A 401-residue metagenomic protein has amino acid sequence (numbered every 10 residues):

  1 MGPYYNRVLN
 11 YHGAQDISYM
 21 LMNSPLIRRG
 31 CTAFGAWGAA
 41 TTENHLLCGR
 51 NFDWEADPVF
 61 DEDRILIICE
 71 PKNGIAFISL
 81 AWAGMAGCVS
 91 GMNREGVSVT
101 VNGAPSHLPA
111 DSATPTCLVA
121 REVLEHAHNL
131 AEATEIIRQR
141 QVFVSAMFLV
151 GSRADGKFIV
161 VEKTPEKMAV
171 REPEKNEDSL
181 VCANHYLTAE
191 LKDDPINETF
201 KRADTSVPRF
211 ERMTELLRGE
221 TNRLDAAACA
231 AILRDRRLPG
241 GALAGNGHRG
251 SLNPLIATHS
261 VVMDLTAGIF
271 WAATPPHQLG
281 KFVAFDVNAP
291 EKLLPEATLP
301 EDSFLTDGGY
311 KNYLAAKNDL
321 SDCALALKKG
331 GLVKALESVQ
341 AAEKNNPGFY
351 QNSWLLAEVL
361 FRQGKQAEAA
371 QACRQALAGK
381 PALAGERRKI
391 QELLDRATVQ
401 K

Functional and structural regions predicted by a protein language model:
M1-H128, R218, R223-V339, K344-W354 (+2 more regions): N-terminal mature-domain region immediately after signal-peptide cleavage in secreted/organellar precursors
M1-Y11, V123-H126, E135-I136, V150-R153 (+1 more regions): N-terminal leader/propeptide and maturation segments of large enzyme subunits in energy/redox metabolism and hydrolases
E43, G156-V160, F282, E368: Short, mixed charged/polar active-site loops that provide acid/base catalysis or chelate metal/phosphate cofactors
A81-S90, R94-V99, P105-P109, L118 (+1 more regions): Structured soluble/peripheral alpha/beta segments that form catalytic or ligand/cofactor-binding pockets
I159-K192: A cross-kingdom feature marking charged/low-complexity
P239, F349, A367, L383-A384 (+1 more regions): Alpha-solenoid repeat scaffolds
G348-N352, A378-E392: Boundary/linker segments of alpha-helical solenoid repeat arrays
Q366-A384: TPR/TPR-like (Sel1-like) alpha-helical repeat modules
